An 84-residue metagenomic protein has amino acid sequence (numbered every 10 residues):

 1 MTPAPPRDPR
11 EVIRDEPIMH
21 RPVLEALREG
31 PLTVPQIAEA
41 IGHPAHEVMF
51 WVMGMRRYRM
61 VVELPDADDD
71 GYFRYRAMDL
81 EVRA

Functional and structural regions predicted by a protein language model:
A4-M19, E63-A84: Short, cationic-aromatic polyanion-contact patches
H20-L27: Hydrophobic residues on short alpha-helical segments
L27-T33: Short capping segments at the starts of secondary-structure elements
Q36-E39: A short acidic, leucine-rich amphipathic alpha-helix
H43-R57: Short amphipathic alpha-helical interaction segments
